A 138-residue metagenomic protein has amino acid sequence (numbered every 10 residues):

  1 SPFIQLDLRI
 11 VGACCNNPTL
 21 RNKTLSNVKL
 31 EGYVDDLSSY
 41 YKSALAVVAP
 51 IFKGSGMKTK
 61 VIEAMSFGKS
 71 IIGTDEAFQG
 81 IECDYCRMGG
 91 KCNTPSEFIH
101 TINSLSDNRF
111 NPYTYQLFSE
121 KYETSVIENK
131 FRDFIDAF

Functional and structural regions predicted by a protein language model:
S1-Q5: Short hydrophobic signal-anchor/transmembrane segments that target glycosyltransferases and glycosylation machinery
G12-S39: Nucleotide-activated donor-binding/catalytic signature segment of Leloir-type glycosyltransferases, i.e., the conserved
C14, I51, G68, T74-A77: Nucleotide-sugar donor-binding loop of glycosyltransferases
N17-T19, L37-S38, S55-M57, E76-C83: Short glycine/proline-enriched, acidic/aromatic patches that form the donor-sugar handling elements
K42-G56, F67-K69: Acidic donor-binding loop of glycosyltransferase active sites
K60-E63, S70-T74: Short hydrophobic beta-strand element within catalytic cores of glycosyltransferases and related nucleotide-activated
I81-S104: Change "using UDP/GDP/dTDP sugars" to "using nucleotide sugars
D107-F138: A charged, aromatic-enriched C-terminal amphipathic alpha-helix characteristic of glycosyltransferases across folds
